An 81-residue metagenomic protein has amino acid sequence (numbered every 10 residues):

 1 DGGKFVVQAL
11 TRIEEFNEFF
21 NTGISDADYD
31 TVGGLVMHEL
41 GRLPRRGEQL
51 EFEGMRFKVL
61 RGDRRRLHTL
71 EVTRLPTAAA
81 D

Functional and structural regions predicted by a protein language model:
D1-D81: Cytosolic regulatory modules rich in charged/polar residues
